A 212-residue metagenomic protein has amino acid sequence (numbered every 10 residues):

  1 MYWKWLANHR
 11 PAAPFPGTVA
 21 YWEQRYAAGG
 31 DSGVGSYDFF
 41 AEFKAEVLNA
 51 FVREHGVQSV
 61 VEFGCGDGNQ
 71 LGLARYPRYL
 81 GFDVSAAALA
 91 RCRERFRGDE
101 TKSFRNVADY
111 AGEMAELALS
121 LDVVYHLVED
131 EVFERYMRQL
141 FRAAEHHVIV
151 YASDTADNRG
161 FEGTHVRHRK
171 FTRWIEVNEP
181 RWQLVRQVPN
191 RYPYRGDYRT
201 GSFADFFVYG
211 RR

Functional and structural regions predicted by a protein language model:
M1-E113, D130-R212: Class I (Rossmann-like) S-adenosyl-L-methionine-dependent methyltransferase catalytic domain, capturing the SAM-binding
L119: A conserved beta-strand element that flanks and buttresses the S-adenosyl-L-methionine
D122-H126: Short catalytic micro-motifs in class I SAM-dependent methyltransferases
